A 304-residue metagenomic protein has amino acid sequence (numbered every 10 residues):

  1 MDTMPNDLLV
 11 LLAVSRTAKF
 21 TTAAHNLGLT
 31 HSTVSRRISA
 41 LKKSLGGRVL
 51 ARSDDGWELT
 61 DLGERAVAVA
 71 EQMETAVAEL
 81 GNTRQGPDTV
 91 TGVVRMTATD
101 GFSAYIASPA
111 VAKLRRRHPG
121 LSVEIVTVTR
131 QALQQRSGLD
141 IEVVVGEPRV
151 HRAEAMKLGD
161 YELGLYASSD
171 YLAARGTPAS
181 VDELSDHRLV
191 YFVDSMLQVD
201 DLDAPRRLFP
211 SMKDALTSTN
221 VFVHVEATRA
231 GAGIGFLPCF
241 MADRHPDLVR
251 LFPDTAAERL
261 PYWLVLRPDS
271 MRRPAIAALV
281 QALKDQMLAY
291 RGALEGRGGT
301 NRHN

Functional and structural regions predicted by a protein language model:
A13-G28: Short helix-boundary/capping micro-motifs
H25-N26, K43, R116: Alpha-helical residues within the helix-turn-helix
T30, R37-A40, A110: Residues within the DNA-recognition helix of helix-turn-helix
L41-K42, L248: Conserved amphipathic alpha-helical core elements
K42-L59: A short LG(V/I)-centered, amphipathic sequence patch enriched for acidic residue(s) preceding the LG motif
D54-W57, D61-E64, T75-T97: Short helix-loop hinge/linker segments at domain boundaries
T91-H151, T300-N301: Central regulatory/effector-binding core of bacterial HTH transcription factors
R136, P148-Y262, L288-N304: C-terminal regulatory
